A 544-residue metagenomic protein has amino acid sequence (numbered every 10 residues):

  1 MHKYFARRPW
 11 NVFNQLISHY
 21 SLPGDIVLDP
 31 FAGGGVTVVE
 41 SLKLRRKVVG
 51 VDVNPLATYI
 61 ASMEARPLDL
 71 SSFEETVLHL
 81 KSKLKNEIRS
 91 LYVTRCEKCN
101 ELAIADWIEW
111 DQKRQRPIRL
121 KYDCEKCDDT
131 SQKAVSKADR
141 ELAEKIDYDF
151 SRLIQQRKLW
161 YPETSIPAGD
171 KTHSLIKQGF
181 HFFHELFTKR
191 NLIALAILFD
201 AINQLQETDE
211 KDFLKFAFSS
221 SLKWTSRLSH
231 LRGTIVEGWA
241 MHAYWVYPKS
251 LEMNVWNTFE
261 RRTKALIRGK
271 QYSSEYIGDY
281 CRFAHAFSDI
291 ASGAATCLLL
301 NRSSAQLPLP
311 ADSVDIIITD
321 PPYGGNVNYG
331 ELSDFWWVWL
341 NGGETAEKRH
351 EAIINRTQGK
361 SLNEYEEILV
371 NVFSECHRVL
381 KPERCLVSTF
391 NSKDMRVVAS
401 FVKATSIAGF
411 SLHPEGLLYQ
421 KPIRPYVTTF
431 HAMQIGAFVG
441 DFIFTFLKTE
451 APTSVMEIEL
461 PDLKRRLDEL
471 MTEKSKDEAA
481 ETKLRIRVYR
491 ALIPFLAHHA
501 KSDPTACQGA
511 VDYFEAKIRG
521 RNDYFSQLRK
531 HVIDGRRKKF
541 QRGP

Functional and structural regions predicted by a protein language model:
M1-D29, V38, L42-P310, Y329-Q358 (+6 more regions): Nucleic-acid modification enzymes, centered on SAM-dependent nucleic-acid methyltransferases
L22, L380-P382: Helix-to-beta-strand junctions that scaffold the AdoMet/dcAdoMet cofactor pocket in Class I SAM-dependent enzymes
G34: Conserved SAM/SAH-binding loop
I317-I318: Hydrophobic beta-strand segment of the Class I
E347-K348, R384-F390: Conserved beta-strand signature within the Rossmann-like core of class I S-adenosyl-L-methionine
S400-K403: Conserved helicase motor "Helicase C" RecA-like lobe of SF1/SF2 P-loop NTPases
